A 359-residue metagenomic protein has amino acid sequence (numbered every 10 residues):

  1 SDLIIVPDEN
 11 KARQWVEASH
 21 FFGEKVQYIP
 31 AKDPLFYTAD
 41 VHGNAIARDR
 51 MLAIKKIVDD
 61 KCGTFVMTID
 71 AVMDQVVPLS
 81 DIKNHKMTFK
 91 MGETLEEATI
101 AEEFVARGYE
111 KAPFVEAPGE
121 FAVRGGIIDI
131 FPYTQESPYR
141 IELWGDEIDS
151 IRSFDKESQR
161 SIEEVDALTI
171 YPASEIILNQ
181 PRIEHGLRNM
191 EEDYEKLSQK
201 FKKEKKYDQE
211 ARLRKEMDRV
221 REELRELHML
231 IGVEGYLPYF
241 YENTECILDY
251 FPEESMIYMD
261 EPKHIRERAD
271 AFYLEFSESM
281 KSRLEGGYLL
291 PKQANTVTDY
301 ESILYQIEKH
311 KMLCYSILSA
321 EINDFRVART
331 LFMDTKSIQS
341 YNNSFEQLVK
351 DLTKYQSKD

Functional and structural regions predicted by a protein language model:
S1-D359: ASCE RecA-like P-loop NTPase motor cores that couple ATP hydrolysis to mechanical translocation on nucleic acids
